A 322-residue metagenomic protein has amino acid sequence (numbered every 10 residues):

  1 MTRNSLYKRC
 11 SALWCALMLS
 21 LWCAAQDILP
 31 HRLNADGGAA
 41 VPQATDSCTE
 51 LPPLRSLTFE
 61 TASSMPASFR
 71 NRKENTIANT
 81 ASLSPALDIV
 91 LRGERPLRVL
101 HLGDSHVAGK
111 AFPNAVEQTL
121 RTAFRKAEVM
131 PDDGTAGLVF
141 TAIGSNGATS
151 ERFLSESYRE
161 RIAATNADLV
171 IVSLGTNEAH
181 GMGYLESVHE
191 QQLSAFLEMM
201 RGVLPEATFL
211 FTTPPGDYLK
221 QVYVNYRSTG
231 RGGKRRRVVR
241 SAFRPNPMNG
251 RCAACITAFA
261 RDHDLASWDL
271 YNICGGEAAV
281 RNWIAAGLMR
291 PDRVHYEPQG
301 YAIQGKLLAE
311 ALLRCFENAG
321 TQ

Functional and structural regions predicted by a protein language model:
M1-L102, H106-G137, A164-N166, E317 (+1 more regions): N-terminal secretory targeting modules
N79-A86, A108, F112, V116 (+9 more regions): Stable alpha-helical elements in mature extracytoplasmic
P96-E198, G202-P205, K220: Conserved SGNH/GDSL esterase-like catalytic core that processes O-acyl groups on lipids and polysaccharides
S105-H106, T213, E297: Ser/Thr-glycine-rich phosphate-binding loops at phosphate-binding pockets of nucleotides, nucleotide cofactors
A142-G144, T213, D269-N272: Residue-level recognition of beta-strand->loop/alpha-helix junctions
I171-G175, T208-T213, A254: Conserved, well-ordered alpha-helix/loop/beta-strand core segments that scaffold catalytic motifs
Y218-Q322: Catalytic His-Asp segment of secreted/periplasmic serine-dependent ester chemistry enzymes
